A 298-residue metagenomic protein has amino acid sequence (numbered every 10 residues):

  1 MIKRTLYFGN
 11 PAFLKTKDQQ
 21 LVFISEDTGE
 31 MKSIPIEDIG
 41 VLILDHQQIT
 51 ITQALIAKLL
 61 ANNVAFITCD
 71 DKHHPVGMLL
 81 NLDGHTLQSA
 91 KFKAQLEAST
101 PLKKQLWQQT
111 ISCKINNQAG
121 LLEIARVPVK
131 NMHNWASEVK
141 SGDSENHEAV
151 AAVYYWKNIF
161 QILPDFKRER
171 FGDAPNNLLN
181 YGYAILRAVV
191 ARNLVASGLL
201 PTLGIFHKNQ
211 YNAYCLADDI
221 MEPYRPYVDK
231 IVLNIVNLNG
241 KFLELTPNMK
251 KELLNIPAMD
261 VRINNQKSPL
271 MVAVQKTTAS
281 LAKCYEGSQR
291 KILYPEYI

Functional and structural regions predicted by a protein language model:
M1-M31: N-terminal, Lys/Arg-enriched amphipathic/low-complexity engagement segments that precede the first folded domain
I2-T5, P11-A12, A61, H73-I298: Active-site helix-to-loop segments that bind/position phosphate- or nucleotide-bearing substrates and donors across
L14-K15, I34-I36, F171: Solvent-exposed alpha-helices and their adjacent loops that cap or buttress functional pockets in soluble metabolic
L21-F23, E30, V41-I43, I51 (+3 more regions): A broad, structure-centric signal for solvent-exposed, well-ordered loop/edge residues that line or flank functional
T28, Q47-I49, L163-D165: Short, charged helix-to-loop "capping" segments that act as catalytic/coupling loops
I34-L87: Glycine/small-residue-rich interface belts in oligomeric ring/scaffold proteins and their assembly partners
